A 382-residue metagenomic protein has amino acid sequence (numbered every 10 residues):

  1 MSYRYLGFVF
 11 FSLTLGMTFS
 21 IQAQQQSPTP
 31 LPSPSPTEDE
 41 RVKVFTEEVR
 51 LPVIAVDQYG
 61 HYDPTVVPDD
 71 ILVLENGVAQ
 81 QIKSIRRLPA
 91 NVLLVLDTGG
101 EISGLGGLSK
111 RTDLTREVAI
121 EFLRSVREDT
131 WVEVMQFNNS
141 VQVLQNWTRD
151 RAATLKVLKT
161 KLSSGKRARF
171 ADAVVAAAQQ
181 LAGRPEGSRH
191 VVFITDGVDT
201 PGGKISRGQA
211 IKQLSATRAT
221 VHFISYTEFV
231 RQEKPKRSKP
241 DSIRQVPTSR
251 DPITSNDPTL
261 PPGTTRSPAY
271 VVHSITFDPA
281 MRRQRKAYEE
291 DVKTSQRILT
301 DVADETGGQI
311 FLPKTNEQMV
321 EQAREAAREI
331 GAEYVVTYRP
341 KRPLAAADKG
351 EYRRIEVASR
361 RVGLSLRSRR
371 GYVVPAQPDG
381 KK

Functional and structural regions predicted by a protein language model:
M1-Y3: N-terminal secretory signal peptides that target proteins for export/translocation
Y5-G7, T259: Intrinsic disorder/low-complexity detector
G7-F8, A23: Short, basic, low-complexity termini and linkers enriched in Ser/Thr/Gly/Pro that act as targeting/leader peptides
F8-T18: Bacterial N-terminal signal peptides
A23-K382: Scaffold/interface architecture of coatomer-like assemblies
